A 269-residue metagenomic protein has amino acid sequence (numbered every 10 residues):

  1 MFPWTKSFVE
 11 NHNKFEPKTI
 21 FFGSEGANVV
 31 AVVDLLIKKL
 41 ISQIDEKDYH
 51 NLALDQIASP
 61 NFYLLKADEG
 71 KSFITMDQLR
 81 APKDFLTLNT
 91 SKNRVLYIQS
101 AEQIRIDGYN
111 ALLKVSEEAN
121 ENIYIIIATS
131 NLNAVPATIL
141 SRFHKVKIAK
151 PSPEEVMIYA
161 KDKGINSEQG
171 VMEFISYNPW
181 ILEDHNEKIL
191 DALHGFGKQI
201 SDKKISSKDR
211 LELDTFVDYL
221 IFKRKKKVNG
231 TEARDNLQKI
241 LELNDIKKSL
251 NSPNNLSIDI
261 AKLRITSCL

Functional and structural regions predicted by a protein language model:
M1-Q56, E121-I123, S130-L269: Charged, glycine-rich active-site and insertion segments that engage polyanionic ligands
S7-H12, F73-V95, Q103, N110-K114: Conserved alpha-helical scaffold flanking the Walker A/P-loop in AAA+ ATPase domains
F22-S24, L64-E69: A short hydrophobic beta-strand->loop->alpha-helix junction that borders the nucleotide-binding pocket of P-loop NTPases
F62-L64, K145: Conserved beta-strand scaffold positions in the cores of enzyme catalytic domains, especially in NTP/NDP-utilizing
E69-T75, A101, K145: Flexible beta-alpha connector loops of hexameric P-loop NTPases
A81, V115-E121, K145: A short alpha->loop->secondary-structure connector
S91-V95, N120-I126: Loop/turn-to-beta-strand initiation segments
S100-A119, N131: Conserved Walker B catalytic segment
